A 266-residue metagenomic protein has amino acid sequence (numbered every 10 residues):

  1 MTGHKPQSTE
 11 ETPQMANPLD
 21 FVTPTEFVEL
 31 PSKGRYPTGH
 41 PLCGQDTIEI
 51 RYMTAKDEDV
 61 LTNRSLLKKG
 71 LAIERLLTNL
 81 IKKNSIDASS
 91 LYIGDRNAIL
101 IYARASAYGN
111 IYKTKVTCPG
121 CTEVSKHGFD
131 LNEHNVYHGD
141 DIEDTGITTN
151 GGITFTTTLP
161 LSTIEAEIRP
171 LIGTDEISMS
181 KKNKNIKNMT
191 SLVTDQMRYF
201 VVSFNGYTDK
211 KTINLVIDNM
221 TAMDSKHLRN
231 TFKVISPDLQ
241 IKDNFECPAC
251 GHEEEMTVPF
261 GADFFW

Functional and structural regions predicted by a protein language model:
M1-W266: Long C-terminal interaction/binding lobes of large macromolecular proteins
